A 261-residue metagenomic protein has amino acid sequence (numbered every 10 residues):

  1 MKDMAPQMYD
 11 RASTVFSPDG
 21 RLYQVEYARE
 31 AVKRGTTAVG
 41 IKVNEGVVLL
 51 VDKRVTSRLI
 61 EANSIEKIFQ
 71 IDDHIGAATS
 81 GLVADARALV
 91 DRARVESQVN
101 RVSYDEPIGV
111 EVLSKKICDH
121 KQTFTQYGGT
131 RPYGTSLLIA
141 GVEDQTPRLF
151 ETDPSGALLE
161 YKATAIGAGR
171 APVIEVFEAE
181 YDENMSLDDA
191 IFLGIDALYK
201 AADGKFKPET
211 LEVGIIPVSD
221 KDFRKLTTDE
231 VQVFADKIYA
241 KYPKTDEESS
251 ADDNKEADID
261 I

Functional and structural regions predicted by a protein language model:
M1-I261: Long, low-complexity N-terminal extensions
